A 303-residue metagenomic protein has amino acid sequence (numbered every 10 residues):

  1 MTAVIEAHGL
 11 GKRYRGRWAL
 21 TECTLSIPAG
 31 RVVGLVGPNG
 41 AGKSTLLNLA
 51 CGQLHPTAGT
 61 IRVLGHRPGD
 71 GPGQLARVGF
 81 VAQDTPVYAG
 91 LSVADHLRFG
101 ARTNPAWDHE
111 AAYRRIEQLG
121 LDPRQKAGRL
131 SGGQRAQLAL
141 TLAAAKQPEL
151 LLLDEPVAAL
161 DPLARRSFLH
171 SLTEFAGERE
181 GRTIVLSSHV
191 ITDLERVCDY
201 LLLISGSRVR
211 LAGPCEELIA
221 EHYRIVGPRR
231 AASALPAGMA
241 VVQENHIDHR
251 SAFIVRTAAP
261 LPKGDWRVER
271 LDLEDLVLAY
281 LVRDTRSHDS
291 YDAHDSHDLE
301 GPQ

Functional and structural regions predicted by a protein language model:
I5, L20-E22: Conserved structural motif at the start of ABC-family nucleotide-binding domains
V36-P38: The feature captures the beta-strand-to-loop junction immediately N-terminal to the Walker
C51: Helix-to-loop junction immediately C-terminal to a conserved catalytic motif
A58-Q74: Conserved ABC transporter NBD signature motif
Q83-L138: ABC-family P-loop ATPase nucleotide-binding domains
L151-E155, L160: Catalytic Walker B motif of ABC-type/P-loop ATPase nucleotide-binding domains
S167-V255: ABC transporter nucleotide-binding domain
